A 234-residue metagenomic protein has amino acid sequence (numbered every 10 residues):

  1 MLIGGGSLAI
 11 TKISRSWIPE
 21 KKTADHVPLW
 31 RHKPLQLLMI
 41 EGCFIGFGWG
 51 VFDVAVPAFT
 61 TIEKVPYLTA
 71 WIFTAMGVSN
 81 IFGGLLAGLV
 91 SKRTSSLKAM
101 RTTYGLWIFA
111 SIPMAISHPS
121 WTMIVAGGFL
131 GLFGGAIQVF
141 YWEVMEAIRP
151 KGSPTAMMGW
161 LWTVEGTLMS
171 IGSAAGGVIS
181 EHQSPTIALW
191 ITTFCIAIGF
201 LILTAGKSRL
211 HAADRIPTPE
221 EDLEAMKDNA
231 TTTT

Functional and structural regions predicted by a protein language model:
M1, V178-I196: A membrane-interface helix-boundary motif in multi-pass transporters
I10-F44, E220-A230: Juxtamembrane intracellular "pre-TM" segments in multi-pass secondary transporters
H32-T74: Helix-loop boundary and gating motifs at the non-cytosolic
V56, A136-R149: Intracellular juxtamembrane helix-capping segments at the cytosolic ends of symmetry-related transmembrane helices
G83-S96, S180: Helix-to-loop junctions at the C-terminal end of transmembrane segments in multipass secondary transporters
K98-P113, W190-T193: Structural signature of the two symmetry-related core transmembrane helices
A115-A126: Helix-loop junctions at membrane interfaces in 12-TM secondary transporters
S153-H182: A late C-terminal transmembrane helix in Major Facilitator Superfamily
